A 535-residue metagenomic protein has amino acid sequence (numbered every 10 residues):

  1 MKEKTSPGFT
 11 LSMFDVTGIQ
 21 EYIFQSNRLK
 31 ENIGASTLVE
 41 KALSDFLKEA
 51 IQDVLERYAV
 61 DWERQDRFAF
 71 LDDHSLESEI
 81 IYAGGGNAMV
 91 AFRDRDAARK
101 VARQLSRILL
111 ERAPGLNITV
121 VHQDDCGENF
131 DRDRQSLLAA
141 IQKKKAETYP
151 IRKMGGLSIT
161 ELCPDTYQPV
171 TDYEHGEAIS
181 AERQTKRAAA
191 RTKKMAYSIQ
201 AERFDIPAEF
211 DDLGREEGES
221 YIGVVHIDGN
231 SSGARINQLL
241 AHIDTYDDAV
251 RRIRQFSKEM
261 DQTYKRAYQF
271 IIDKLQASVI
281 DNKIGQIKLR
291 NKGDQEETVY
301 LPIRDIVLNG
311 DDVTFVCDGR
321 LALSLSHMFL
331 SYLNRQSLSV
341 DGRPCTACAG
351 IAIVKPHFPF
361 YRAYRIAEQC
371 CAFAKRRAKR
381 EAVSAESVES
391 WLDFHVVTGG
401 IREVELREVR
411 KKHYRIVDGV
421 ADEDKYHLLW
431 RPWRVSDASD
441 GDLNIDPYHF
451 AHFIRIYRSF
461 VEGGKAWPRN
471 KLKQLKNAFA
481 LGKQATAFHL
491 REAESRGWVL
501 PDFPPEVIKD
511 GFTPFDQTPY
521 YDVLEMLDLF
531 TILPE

Functional and structural regions predicted by a protein language model:
M1-E535: Regulatory and interdomain segments flanking nucleotide-handling catalytic cores in signaling/defense enzymes
